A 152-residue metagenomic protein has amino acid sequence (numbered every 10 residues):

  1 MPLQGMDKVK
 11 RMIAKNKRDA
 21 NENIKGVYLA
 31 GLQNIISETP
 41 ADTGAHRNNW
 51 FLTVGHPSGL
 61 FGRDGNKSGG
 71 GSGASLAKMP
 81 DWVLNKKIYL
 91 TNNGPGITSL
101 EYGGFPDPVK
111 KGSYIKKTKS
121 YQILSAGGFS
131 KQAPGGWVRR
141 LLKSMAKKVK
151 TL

Functional and structural regions predicted by a protein language model:
M1-G5: Charged alpha-helical initiation segments
M6-D7, R11-K110: Short, low-complexity, charged/polar segments at coil/turn and helix-coil boundaries
E101-Q132: A short acidic/glycine-rich loop-to-helix N-cap element
S120-L152: Protruding loop/beta-arch "assembly-hinge" segments enriched in small, turn-prone residues
